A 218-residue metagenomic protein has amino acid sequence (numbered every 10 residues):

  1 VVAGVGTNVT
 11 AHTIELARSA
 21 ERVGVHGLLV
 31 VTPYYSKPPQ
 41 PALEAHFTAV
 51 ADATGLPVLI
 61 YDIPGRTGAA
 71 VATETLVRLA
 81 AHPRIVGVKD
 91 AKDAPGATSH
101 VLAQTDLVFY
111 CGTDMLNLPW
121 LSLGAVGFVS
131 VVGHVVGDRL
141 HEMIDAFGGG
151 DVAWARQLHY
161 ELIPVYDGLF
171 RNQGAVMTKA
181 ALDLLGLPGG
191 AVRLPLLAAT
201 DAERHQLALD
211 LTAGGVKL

Functional and structural regions predicted by a protein language model:
V1-G68, L76-R78: Active-site beta->alpha loop and helix N-cap motifs at the rims of alpha/beta catalytic domains
T13, L43, V136, D151 (+4 more regions): Generic structural signal for well-ordered, non-membrane alpha-helical segments in soluble metabolic enzymes
P33-P41, G148-D151, V192-L196: Glycine-rich tight-turn/loop motif centered on a GG-T
F47, H159-L162, R204, L211: Short amphipathic alpha-helical/adjacent loop interface patches that line ligand and macromolecule-binding sites
A49-A53, P64-F170: Catalytic alpha/beta core domains of metabolic enzymes, predominantly
L121, I163-L196: Conserved short secondary-structure transition element at the edge of the structured enzyme core that lines
L187-L218: Flexible C-terminal active-site loop/helix
